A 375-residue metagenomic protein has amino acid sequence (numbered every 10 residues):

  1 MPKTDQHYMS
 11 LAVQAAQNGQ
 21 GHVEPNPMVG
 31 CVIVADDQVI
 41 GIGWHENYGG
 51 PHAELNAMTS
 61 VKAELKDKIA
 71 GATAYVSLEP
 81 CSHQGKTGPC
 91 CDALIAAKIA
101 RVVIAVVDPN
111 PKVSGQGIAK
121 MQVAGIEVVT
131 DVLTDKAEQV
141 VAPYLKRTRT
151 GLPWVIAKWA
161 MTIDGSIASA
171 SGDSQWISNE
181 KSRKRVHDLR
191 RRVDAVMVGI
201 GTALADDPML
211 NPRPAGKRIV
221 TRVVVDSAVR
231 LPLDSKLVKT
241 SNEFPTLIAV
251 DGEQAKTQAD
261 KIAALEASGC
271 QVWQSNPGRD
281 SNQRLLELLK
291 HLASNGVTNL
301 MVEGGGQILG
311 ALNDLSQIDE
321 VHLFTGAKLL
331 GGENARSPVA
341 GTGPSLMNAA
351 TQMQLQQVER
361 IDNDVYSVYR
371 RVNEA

Functional and structural regions predicted by a protein language model:
P2-P27, I42, V61, K86 (+2 more regions): Enzymes that bind and transform nitrogen-containing heteroaromatic metabolites
Y8, Y48, Y75, Y144 (+1 more regions): Sequence-level detector for tyrosine residue identity
H22-V23, G49-G50, I118, V132-A160: Proteins enriched for Cys/Gly/acidic motifs involved in redox and nucleic-acid/cofactor modification
G30: Helix-turn-helix
I33, Q38-K136, T221, G252-Q254 (+1 more regions): Zn2+-dependent cytidine deaminase-like catalytic core
D36-G43, K136-R149, V238-S241: A short, flexible N-terminal coil/short beta segment enriched in small residues
L65, Q122-V123, T148-T150, E320 (+1 more regions): Short alpha-helix boundary/capping motifs
N110-S114, T130-L133, T148-L152, Q175-N179: Short capping loops/turns at secondary-structure boundaries
